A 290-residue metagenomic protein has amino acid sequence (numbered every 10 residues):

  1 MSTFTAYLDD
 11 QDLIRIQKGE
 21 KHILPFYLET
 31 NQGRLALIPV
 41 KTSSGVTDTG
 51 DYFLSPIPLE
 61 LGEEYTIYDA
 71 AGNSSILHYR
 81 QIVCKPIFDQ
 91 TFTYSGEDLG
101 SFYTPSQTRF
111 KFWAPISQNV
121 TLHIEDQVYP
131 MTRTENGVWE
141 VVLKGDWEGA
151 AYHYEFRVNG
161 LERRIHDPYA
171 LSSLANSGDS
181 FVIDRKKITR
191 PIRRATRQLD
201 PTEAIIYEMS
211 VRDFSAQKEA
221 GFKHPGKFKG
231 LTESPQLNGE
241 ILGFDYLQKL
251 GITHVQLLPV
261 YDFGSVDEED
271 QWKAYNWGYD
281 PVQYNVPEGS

Functional and structural regions predicted by a protein language model:
S2-T5, A36, S43-R109, P130-E233: The feature marks proteins involved in alpha-glucan
D12-R15, S106-F110: Structural beta-strand segments of beta-rich domains
Q17-L24, W113-V120, W147: Short proline/glycine-enriched turn/loop motifs at strand-loop junctions of beta-rich domains
L24-I38, N119-D126: Change to "...patches in solvent-exposed regions of secreted, membrane-anchored, or virion-exposed structural
F112, Y154, M209, L247 (+2 more regions): Conserved, mostly hydrophobic/aromatic
L122, I165-D167, Q217-F222, P259 (+1 more regions): Short, solvent-exposed loop/turn and secondary-structure capping segments
A220-P235, D267-S290: Aromatic- and acidic-residue-enriched carbohydrate-binding clefts of CAZyme catalytic domains
I241-F263: Catalytic domains of carbohydrate-active enzymes, especially glycoside hydrolases
